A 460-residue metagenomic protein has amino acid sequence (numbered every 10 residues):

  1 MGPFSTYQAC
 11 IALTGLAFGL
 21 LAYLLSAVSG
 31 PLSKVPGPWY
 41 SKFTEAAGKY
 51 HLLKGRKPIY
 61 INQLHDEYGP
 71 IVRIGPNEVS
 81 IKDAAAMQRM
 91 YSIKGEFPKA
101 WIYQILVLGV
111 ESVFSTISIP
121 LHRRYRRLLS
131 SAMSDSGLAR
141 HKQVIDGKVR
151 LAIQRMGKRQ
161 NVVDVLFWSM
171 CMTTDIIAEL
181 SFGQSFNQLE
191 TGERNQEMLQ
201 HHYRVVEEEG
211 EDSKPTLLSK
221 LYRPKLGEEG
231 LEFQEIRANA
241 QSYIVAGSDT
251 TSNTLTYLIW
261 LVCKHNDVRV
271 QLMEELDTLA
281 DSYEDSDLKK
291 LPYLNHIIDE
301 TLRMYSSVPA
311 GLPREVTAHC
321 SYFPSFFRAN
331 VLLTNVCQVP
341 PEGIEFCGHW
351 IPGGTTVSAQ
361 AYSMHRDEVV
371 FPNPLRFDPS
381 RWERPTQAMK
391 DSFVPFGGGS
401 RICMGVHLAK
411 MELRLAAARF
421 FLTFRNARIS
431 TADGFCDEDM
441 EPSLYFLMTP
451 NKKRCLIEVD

Functional and structural regions predicted by a protein language model:
G2-R124, A139, Q143-Q154, M172 (+7 more regions): N-terminal membrane-proximal hinge/A-helix region immediately C-terminal to the signal-anchor transmembrane segment
L32-P36, L53-G55, D135-A139, E209-E211 (+2 more regions): Conserved, non-catalytic sequence blocks in retroelement Pol enzymes and Pol-derived host proteins
P98-L108, A139-L255, Q271, D285: Cytochrome P450 heme-thiolate monooxygenase catalytic core
R127-S131, Q241, A246, D285-K289 (+4 more regions): Cytochrome P450 heme-thiolate "Cys pocket" and heme-binding signature region
K142-D146, E197-Y203, D212-S219, L261-V308 (+7 more regions): Cytochrome P450 I-helix active-site segment
K158, N266-V268, A388-M389, V406-M448: Cytochrome P450 heme-binding "Cys pocket" and the immediately downstream C-terminal segment
T250-C263, A416: Short, small-residue alpha-helix embedded
S321-P324, P341, E345, A359-T386: Conserved cytochrome P450 K-helix/beta-meander segment immediately N-terminal to the heme-binding cysteine loop
